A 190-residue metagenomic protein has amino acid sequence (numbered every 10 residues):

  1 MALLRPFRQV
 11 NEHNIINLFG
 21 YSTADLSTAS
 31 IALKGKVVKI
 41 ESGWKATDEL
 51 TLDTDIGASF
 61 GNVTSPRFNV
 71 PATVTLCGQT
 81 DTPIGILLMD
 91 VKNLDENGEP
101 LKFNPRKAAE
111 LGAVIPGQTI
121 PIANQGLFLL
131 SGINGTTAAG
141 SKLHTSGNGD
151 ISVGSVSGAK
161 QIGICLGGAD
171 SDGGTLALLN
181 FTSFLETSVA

Functional and structural regions predicted by a protein language model:
M1-A190: Glycine-anchored, exposed beta-strand/edge motif detector
